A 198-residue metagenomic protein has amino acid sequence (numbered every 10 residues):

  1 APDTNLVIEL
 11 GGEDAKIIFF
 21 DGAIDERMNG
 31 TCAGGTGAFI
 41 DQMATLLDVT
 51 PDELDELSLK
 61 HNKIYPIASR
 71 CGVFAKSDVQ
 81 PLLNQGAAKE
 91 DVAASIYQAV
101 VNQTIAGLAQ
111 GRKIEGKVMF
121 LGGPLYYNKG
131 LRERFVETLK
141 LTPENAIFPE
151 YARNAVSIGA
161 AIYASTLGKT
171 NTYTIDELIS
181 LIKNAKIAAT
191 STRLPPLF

Functional and structural regions predicted by a protein language model:
A1-I8, K16-D21, I105, A109-Q110 (+1 more regions): Conserved phosphate-binding catalytic cores of ATP/NTP-utilizing and phosphoryl-transfer enzymes
I8-G12, R27-G35, S95-Y97, L125 (+1 more regions): Active-site nucleophile and cofactor-binding loops and adjacent substrate-binding regions of central metabolic enzymes
K16, Y163-F198: Acidic, glycine/GT-rich loop-and beta-edge segments that sit at the periphery of enzyme/chaperone cores
G22-K63, K76, R153, I162-T166: Glycine-rich phosphate-binding loop plus the immediately following alpha-helix
T50-P81, Y173-A189: Internal, active-site/partner-interface "lid" segment
A75-A106: Adenine-nucleotide phosphate-binding core of ATP-dependent small-molecule kinases
A109-T138, P149-V156: Glycine-rich phosphate-binding loops at beta-strand->alpha-helix junctions
